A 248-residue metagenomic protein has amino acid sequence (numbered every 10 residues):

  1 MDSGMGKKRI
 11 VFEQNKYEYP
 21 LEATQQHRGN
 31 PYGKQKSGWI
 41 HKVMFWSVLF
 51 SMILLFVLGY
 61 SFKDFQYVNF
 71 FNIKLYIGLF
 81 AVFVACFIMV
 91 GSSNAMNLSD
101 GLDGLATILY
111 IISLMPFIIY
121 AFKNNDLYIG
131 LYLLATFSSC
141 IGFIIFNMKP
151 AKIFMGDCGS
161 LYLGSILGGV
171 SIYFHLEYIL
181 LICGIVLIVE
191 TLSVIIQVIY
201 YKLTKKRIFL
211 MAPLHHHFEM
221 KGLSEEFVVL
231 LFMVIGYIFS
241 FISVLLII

Functional and structural regions predicted by a protein language model:
M1-F154, C158-I188: "…together with the soluble PPM/PP2C metallo-phosphatase catalytic core" -> "…together with the soluble PPM/PP2C
D2-N30, I185-L231: Membrane-proximal soluble regions of multi-pass membrane proteins
S37-W46, G222-F232: Loop-to-transmembrane boundary segments
L105-I108, Y162, I195, V229 (+1 more regions): Hydrophobic positions within alpha-helical membrane elements
I118, I144, I195-I199, F241-L245: Membrane-embedded alpha-helical segments of multi-pass transporters/permeases
G169, E190, I195, L245-I248: Short alpha-helix boundary/capping motifs
E225-L246: Final/C-terminal transmembrane alpha-helix of multipass membrane proteins
